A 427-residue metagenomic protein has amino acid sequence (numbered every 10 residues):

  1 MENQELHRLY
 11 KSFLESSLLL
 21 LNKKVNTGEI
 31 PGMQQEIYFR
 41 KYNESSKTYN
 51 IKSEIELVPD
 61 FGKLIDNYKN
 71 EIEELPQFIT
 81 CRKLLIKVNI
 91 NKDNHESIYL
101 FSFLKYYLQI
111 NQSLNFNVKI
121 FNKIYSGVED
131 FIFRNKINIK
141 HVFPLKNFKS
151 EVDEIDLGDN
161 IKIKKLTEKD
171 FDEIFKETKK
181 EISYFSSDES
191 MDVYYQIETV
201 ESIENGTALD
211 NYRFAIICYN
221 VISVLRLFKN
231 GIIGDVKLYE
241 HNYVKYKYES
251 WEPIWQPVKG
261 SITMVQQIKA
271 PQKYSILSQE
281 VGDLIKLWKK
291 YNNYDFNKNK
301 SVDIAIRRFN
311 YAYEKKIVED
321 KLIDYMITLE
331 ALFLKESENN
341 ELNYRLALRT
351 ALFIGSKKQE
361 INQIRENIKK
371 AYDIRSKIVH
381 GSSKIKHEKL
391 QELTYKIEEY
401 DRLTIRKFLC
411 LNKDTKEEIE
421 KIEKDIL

Functional and structural regions predicted by a protein language model:
M1-P59, K63-Q77, K83-L84, N91-N94 (+3 more regions): Amphipathic alpha-helical interface elements
K63-D320, L390-L427: Charged, non-catalytic interaction/linker regions at domain boundaries that couple catalytic cores to substrate
S337, S376-K384, R406-D414: Charged/polar positions within long, soluble alpha-helices
L342, K389-L390: Short amphipathic alpha-helical leader/targeting segments
I361-E388: Histidine-centered, metal-coordinating catalytic motifs and their short helical/loop contexts
